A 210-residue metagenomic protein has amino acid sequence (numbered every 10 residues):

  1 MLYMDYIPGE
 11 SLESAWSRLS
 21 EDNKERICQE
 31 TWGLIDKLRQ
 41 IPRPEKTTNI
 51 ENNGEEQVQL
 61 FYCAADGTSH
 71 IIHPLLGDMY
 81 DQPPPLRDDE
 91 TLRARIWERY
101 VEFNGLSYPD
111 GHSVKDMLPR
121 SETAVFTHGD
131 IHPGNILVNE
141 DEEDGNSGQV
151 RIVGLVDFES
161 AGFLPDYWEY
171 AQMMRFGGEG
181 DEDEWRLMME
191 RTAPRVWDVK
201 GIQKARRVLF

Functional and structural regions predicted by a protein language model:
M1-P74, T123: ATP-binding pocket architecture of kinase catalytic cores
P8, P133, S160: Short, glycine/acidic-enriched loop or turn micro-motifs at the edges of active sites
N23-E30, P119, E184, W197: Soluble or luminal CAZymes and related metallo-dependent hydrolases
P44-E45, F61-L106: Hydrophobic, aromatic-enriched interface-forming segments
R95-V125: ATP-dependent phospho-/nucleotidyl transfer catalytic cores
V125-F126, N139-V208: Active-site Asp-x-Gly
F126-G129, P133: Catalytic-loop of the protein kinase fold
